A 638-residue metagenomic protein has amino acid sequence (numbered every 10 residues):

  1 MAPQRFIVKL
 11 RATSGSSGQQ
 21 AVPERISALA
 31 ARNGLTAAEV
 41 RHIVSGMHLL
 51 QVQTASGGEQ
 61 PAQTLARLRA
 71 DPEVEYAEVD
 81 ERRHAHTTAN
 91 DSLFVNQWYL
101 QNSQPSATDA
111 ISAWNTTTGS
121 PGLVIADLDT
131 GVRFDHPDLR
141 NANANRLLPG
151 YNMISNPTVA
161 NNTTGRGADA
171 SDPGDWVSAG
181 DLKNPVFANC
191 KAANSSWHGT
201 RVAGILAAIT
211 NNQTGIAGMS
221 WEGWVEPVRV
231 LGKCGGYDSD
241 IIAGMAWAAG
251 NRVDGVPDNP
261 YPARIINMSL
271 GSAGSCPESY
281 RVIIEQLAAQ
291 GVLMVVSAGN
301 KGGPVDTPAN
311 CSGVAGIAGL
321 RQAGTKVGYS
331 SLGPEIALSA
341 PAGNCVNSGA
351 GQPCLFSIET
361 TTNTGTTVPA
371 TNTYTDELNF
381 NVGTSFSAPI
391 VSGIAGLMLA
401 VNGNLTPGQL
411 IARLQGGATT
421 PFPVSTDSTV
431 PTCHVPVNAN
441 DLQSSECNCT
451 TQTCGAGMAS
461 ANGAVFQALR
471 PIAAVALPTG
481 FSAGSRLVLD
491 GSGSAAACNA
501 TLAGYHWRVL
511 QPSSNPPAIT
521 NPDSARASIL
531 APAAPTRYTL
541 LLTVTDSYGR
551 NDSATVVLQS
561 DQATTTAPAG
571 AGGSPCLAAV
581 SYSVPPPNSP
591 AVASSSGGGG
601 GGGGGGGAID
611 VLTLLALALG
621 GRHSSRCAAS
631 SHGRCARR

Functional and structural regions predicted by a protein language model:
M1-Y99, W114: Primarily auto-inhibitory N-terminal propeptides
N90-W224, G236, D240-W247, N251-R264 (+2 more regions): Active-site core segment of subtilase-fold serine proteases
S112-S120, D138, N194-S196, G204 (+7 more regions): Mature extracellular/periplasmic domains of secretome proteins
N156, V292, A309-A400: Extracellular S/T/G-rich loop segment that most often corresponds to the catalytic His/Ser-adjacent loop
W247-G250, V256-L270, C276-E278, I283 (+6 more regions): C-terminal subdomain of the subtilisin-like protease fold in secreted/lumenal serine endopeptidases
D490-N499: Acidic, Ser/Thr
H506-I529: Surface-exposed, flexible coil segments in extracellular/virion-facing regions
D610-G633: A cross-kingdom C-terminal cell-surface attachment/processing module
